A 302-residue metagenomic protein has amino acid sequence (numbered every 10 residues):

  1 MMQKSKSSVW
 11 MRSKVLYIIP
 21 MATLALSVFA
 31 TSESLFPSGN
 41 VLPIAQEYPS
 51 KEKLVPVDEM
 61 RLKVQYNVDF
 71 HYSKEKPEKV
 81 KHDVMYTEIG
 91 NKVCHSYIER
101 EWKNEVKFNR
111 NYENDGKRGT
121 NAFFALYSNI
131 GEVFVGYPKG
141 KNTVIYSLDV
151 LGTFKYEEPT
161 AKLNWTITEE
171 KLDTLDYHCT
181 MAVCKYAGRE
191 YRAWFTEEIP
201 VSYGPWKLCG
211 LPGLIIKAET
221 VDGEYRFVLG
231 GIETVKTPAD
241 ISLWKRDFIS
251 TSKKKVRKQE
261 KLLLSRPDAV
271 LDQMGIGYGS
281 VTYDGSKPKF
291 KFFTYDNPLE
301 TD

Functional and structural regions predicted by a protein language model:
M1-P49: Bacterial Sec-dependent N-terminal signal peptides
L35-D302: Extended soluble regions of mature proteins
